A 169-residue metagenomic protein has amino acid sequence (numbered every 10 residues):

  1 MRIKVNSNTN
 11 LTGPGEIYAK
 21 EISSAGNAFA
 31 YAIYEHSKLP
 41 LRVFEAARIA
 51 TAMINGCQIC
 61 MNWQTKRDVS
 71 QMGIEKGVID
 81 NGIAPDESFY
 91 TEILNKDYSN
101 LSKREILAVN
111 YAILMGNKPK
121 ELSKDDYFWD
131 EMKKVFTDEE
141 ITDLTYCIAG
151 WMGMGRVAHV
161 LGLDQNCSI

Functional and structural regions predicted by a protein language model:
M1-I169: Hydrophobic alpha-helical segments
